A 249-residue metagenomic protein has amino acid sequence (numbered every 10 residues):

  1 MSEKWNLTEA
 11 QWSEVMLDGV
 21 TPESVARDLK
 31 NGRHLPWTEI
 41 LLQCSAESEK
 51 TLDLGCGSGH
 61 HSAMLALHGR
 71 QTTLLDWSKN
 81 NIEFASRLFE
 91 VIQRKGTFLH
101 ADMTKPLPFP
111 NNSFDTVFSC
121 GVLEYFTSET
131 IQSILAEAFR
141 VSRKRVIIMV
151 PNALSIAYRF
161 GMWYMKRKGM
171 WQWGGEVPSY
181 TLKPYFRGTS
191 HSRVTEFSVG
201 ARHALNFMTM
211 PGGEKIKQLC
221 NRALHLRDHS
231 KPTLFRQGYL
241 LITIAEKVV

Functional and structural regions predicted by a protein language model:
M1-A46: Conserved class I S-adenosyl-L-methionine
H60-K105: Class I SAM-dependent methyltransferase SAM/SAH-binding core
P106-N111: Short conserved loop adjoining the S-adenosyl-L-methionine
F118: A conserved beta-strand element that flanks and buttresses the S-adenosyl-L-methionine
Q132-V146: A short glycine-rich, Lys/Arg-flanked "PGG" loop and its adjoining helix->strand segment in the class I
I147-G169: Conserved class I S-adenosyl-L-methionine
Y164-T181: Acceptor-substrate binding/catalytic loop of class I
F197-V249: A C-terminal cap/extension of S-adenosyl-L-methionine-dependent methyltransferases that defines the acceptor-substrate
